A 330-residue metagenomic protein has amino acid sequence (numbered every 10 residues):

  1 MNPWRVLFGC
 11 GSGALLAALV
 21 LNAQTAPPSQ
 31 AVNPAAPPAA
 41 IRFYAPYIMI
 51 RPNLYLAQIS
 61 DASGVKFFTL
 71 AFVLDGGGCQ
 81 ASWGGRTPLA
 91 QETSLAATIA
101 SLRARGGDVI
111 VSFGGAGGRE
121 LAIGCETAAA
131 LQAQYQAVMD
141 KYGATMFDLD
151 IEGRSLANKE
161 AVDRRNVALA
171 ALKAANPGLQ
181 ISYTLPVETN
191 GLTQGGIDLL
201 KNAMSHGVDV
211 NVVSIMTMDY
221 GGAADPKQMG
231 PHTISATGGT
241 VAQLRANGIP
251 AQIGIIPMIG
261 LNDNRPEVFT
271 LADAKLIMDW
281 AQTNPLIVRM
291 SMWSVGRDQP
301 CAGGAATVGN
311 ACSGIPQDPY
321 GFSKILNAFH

Functional and structural regions predicted by a protein language model:
M1-S12: Bacterial N-terminal signal peptides that target proteins for export
A14-L16: Intrinsically disordered, low-complexity segments enriched in serine/threonine/proline/glycine and often basic
A18-P37: C-terminal region of N-terminal signal peptides and the immediate post-cleavage residues of exported proteins
V32-I256, G260-K275, P300-P319, I325-F329: Chitinase-like catalytic core of GlcNAc-active glycosidases
I249, T283-P285: A structural signal for short secondary-structure junctions
Q252-P257, V288-S294: Conserved active-site loop/cleft motifs that coordinate metal ions or position small ligands
A274-T283: C-terminal/domain-terminus segments
P285-V288, G303: Intrinsically disordered, low-complexity, Lys/Arg-biased terminal tails
